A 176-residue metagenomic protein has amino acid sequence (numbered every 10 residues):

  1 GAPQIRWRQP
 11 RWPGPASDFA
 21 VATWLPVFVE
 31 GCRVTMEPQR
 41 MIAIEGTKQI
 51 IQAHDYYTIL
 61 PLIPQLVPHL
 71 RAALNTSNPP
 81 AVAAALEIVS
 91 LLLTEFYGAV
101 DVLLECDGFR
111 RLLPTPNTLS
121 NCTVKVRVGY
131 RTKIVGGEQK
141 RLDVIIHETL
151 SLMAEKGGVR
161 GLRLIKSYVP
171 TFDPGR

Functional and structural regions predicted by a protein language model:
G1-I42, K166-R176: N-terminal "cap/leader" segments of large eukaryotic alpha-helical scaffolds
S17-F28, Y56-L70, D101-N117, L162-K166: Core helices of alpha-solenoid repeat scaffolds
F28, G46-H54, L66-L74, A81-A99 (+2 more regions): Hydrophobic residues within the alpha-helices of tandem HEAT/HEAT-like
C32-T35, L74-S77, S120, V135: Alpha-solenoid helical repeat architecture
P38-R40, P80-V82, E138, L142: Positions within the helices of HEAT/ARM-like alpha-solenoid repeats
Q39, Y57-T58, A81, A99-L103 (+3 more regions): Short, flexible/disordered secondary-structure transition segments
T47, K133, R163-T171: Short amphipathic alpha-helical segments embedded in low-complexity Lys/Glu-rich regions
S120-L142: Acidic, Ser/Thr- and Gly/Pro-rich intrinsically disordered linkers and low-complexity segments that flank or connect
